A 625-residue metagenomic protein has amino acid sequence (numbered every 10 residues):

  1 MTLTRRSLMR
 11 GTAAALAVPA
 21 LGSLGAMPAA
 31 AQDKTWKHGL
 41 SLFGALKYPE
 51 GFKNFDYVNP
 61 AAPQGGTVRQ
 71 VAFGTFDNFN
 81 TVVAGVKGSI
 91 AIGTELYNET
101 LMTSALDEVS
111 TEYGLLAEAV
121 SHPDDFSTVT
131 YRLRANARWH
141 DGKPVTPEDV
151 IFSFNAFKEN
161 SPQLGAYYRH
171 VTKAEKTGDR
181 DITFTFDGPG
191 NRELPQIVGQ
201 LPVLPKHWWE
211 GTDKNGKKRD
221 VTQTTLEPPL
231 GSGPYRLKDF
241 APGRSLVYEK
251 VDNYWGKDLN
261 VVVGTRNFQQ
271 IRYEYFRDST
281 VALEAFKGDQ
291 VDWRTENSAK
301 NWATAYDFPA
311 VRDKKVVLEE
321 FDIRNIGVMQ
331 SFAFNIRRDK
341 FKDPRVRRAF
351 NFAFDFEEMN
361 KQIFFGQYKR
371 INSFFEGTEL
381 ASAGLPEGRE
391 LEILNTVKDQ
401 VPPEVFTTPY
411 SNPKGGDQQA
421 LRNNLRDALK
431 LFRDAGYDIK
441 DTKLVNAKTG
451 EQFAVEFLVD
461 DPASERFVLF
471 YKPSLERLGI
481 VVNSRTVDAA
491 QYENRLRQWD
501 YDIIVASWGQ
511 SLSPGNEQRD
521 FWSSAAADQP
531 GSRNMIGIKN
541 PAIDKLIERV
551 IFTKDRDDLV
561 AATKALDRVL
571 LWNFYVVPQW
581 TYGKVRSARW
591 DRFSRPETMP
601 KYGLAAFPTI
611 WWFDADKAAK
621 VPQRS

Functional and structural regions predicted by a protein language model:
L8, A13-L21, A72-G74, L96 (+6 more regions): Detector for C-terminal structural segments
D33-D125, N155, L230: N-terminal lobe/hinge region of extracytoplasmic solute-binding protein
V58, A62, G85-I92, A119-Q163 (+7 more regions): Aromatic- and charge-enriched surface segment that lines or borders ligand/interaction sites
I92-S110, N155, G199-T265, Q269-Q270 (+4 more regions): Gly/Pro-rich hinge or "lid" segments in bacterial periplasmic/extracellular proteins
G114-S121, D125, H140, V145 (+5 more regions): Aromatic-rich, solvent-exposed beta-strand/loop patch
R132, A166-K214, S232-A241, P386-K398: Surface-exposed binding/hinge segments that line and control ligand-binding clefts or catalytic entry sites
R134, Q223, Y254-Y306, R348 (+4 more regions): Ligand-site clamp/hinge motif
K173-K176, K238-E249, E274-R338, R348-A349 (+3 more regions): Extracellular/periplasmic solute-recognition and catalytic clefts
